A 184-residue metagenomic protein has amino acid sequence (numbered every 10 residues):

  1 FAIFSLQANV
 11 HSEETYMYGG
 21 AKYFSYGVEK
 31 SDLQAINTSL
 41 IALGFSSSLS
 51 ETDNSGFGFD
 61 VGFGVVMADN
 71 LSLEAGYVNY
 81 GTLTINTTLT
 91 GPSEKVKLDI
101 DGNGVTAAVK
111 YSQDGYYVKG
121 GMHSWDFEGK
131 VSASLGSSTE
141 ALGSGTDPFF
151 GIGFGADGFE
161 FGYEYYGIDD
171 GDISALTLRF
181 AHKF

Functional and structural regions predicted by a protein language model:
F1-I3, A21, N37: Generic N-terminal initiation segments characterized by hydrophobic and/or small/turn-forming residues
F1-T15: Cleavable N-terminal export/targeting peptides
Q7-A8, A42, G58, E140-S144: Intrinsically disordered, low-complexity serine/threonine-rich segments
E13-Y16, G20-K30, F59-V131, F159-F161 (+2 more regions): Gram-negative (and chloroplast) outer-membrane scaffold detector with strong preference for beta-barrel transmembrane
S31-L49, T87-K95, G129-L142: Solvent-exposed loop segments that connect transmembrane elements
L49-S55, E94-N103, S137-T146, I168-S174: Replace "Gram-negative outer membrane beta-barrel proteins" with "bacterial and organellar outer membrane beta-barrel
P148-F150: Catalytic phosphate/metal-binding cores of nucleic-acid and nucleotide-processing enzymes, i.e., regions that mediate
F154-D157: Conserved C-terminal beta-signal and adjacent last beta-strands/turns of outer-membrane beta-barrel proteins
